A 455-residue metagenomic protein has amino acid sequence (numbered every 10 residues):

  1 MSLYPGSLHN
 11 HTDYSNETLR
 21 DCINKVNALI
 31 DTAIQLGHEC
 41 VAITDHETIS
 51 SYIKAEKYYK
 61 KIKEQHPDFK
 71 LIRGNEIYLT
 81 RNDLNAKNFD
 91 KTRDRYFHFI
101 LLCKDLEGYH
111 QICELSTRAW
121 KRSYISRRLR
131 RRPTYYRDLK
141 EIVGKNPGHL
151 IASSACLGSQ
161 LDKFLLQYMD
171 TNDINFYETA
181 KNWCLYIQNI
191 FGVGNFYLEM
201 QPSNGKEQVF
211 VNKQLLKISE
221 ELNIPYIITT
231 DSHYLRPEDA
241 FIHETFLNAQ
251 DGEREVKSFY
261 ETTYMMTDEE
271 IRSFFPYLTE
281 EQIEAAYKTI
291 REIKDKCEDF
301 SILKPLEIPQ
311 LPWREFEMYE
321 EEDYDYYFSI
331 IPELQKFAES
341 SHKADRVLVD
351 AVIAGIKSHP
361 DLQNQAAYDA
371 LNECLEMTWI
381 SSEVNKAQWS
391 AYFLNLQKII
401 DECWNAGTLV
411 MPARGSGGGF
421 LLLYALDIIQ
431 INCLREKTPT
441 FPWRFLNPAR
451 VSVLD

Functional and structural regions predicted by a protein language model:
M1-I43, E47-P67, E114, R118-P237 (+1 more regions): Domain-core and long-helix interface of multi-subunit machines
S2-Y4, L161-F164, L278-P412, L426: Non-catalytic structural connector segments
D45, L71, D105, A152 (+4 more regions): A residue-level signal for conserved active-site and pocket-lining positions in enzyme catalytic cores
I49-Q65, A86-K87, F241-E244, Y424-R435: Glycine-rich loop at the start of a catalytic domain that most often binds anionic cofactors/ligands
K70-L71, H98-L106, I218-I227, E244-F259 (+2 more regions): Acidic, His- and aromatic-enriched active-site or binding-groove loops in soluble protein domains that engage sugars
L84-I100, C113-R118, D268: Acidic/polar active-site rim loop that often engages polyanionic ligands
I227-L235, T408-Q430: Conserved phosphate/anionic-ligand binding catalytic regions in large, soluble enzymes, centered on
F445-D455: A structural-propensity feature for long, helix-poor, extended segments
